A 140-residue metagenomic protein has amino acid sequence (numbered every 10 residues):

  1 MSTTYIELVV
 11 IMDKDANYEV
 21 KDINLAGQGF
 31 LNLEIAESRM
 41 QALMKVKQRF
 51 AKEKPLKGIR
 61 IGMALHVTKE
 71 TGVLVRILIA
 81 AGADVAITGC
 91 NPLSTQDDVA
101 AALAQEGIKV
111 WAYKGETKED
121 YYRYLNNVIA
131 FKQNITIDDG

Functional and structural regions predicted by a protein language model:
T3-I11: Short, Lys/Arg-enriched N-terminal segments with co-localized hydrophobic residues within the first ~10-30 amino acids
D13-G140: Metallocofactor- and cofactor-centric catalytic cores in central/energy metabolism, strongly enriched
